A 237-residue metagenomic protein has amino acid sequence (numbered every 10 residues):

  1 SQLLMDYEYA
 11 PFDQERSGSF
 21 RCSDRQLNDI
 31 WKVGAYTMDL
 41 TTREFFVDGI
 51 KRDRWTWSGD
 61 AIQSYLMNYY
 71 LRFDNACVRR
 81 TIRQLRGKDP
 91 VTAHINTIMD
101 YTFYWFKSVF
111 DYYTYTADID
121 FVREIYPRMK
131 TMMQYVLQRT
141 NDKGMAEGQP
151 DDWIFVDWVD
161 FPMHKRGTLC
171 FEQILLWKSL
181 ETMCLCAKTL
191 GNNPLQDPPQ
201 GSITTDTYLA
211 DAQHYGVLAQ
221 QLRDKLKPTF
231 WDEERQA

Functional and structural regions predicted by a protein language model:
Y9-V33, D39-L40, F45-Q63, N68-R80 (+5 more regions): Active-site acid/base region of carbohydrate-active enzymes
M67, S108-D111, S179-T182, C186: Core register positions within helices of long alpha-helical scaffolds
Q84, D111-Y112, Y135, C186-T189: A generic secondary-structure signal
I174-D197, G201: Conserved, charged catalytic cores of large soluble enzymes
